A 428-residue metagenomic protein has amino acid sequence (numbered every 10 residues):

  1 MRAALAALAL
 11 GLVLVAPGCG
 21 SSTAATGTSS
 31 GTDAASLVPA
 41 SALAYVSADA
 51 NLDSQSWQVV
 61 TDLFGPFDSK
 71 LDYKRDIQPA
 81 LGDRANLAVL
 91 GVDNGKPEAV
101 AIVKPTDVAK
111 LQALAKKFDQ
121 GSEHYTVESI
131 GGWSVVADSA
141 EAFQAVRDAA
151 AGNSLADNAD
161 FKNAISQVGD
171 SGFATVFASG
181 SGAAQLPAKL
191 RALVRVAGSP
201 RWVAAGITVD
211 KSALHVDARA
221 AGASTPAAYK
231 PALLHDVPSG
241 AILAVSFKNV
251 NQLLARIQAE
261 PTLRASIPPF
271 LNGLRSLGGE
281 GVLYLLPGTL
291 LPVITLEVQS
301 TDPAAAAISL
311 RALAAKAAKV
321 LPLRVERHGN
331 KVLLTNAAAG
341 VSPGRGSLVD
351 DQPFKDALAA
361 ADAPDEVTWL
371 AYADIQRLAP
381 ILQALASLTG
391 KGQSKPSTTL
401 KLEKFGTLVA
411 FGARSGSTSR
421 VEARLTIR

Functional and structural regions predicted by a protein language model:
L5, S22-T23, T301: Compositionally biased regions
A6-P17: Bacterial N-terminal signal peptides
C19-G121, L155-A204, T208-L290, P364-K395 (+2 more regions): Structural boundary/hinge residues at secondary-structure and domain interfaces
V46, R75-D170, L277-A361: Single conserved position on a long alpha-helix in the C-terminal lobe of the eukaryotic protein kinase
A48-N51, T301-A305, A312-R428: C-terminal functional regions that serve as terminal interaction/effector modules
